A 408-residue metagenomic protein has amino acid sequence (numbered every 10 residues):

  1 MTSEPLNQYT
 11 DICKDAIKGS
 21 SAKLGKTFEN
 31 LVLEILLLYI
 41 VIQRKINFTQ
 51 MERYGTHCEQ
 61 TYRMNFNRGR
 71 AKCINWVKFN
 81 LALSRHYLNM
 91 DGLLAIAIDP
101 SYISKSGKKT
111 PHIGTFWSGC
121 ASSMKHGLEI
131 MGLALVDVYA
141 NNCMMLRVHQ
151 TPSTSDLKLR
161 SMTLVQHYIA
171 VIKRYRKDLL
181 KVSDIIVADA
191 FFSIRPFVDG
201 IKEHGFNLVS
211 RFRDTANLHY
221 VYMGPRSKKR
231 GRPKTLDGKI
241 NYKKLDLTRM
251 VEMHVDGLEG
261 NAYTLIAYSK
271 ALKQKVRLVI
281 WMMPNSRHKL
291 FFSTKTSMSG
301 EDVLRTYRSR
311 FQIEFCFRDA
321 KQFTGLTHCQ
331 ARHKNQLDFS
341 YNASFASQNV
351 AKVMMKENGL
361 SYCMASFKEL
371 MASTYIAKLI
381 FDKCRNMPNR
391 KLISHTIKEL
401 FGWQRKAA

Functional and structural regions predicted by a protein language model:
M1-K23: Basic, low-complexity segments
A16, S20-L31, I35, Y39-K108 (+6 more regions): Electropositive nucleic-acid engagement tracts
L38, N65-M144, P152, E259-Y268: Active-site-proximal, Lys/Arg-enriched surface segment that forms a nucleic-acid-binding/basic interface patch
M51, G92-S106, L133, I185-S193 (+4 more regions): Short, conserved catalytic/metal-binding motifs centered on acidic residues
R53, T61-N65, G119-S183, K275-L290: Electropositive, glycine- and tryptophan-enriched low-complexity nucleic-acid-binding patches
Y102, N241, G300-A331: Short amphipathic alpha-helical "interface-anchor" segments enriched in bulky aromatics
S153-R277, N358, Y362-A365, L370 (+2 more regions): An internal, acidic/charged active-site-proximal segment that coordinates divalent cations and/or engages
T327-K383: Basic, amphipathic alpha-helical segments enriched in Lys/Arg and hydrophobic/aromatic residues
